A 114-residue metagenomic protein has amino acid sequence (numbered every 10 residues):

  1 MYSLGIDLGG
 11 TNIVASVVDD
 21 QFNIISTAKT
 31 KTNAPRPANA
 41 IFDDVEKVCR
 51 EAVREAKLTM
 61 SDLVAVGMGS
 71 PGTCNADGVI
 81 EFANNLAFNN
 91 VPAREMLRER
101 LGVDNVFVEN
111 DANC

Functional and structural regions predicted by a protein language model:
Y2-K47, V79-E81: Short glycine-rich, Thr/Ser-proximal phosphate-binding strand/loop in the N-terminal lobe of ATP-dependent enzymes
I13, G69-S70: Short loop/turn microsegments at loop-to-beta-strand junctions
S16, E51, M96-E99: Residue-level signal for well-ordered alpha-helical scaffold segments within enzymatic catalytic domains
V17-D20, A52-E55, D62-G67: Solvent-exposed, well-ordered amphipathic alpha-helical segments that flank/support binding or catalytic loops
A38, F42-E46, D62-V66, G72-C114: Glycine-rich phosphate-binding loop and adjoining helix at the ATP-binding site of ATP-dependent phosphoryl-transfer
D44-K57: Conserved active-site "lid/cap" helical segment
